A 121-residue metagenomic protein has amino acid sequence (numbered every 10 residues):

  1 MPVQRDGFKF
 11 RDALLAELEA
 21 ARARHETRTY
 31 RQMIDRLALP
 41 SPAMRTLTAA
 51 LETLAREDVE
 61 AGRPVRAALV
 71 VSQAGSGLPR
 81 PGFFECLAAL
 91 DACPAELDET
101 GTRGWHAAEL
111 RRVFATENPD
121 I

Functional and structural regions predicted by a protein language model:
P2-L15, E19-R22, E26-I121: Nucleic acid-binding interface residues in structured DNA/RNA-binding domains, emphasizing the DNA-engaging scaffolds
